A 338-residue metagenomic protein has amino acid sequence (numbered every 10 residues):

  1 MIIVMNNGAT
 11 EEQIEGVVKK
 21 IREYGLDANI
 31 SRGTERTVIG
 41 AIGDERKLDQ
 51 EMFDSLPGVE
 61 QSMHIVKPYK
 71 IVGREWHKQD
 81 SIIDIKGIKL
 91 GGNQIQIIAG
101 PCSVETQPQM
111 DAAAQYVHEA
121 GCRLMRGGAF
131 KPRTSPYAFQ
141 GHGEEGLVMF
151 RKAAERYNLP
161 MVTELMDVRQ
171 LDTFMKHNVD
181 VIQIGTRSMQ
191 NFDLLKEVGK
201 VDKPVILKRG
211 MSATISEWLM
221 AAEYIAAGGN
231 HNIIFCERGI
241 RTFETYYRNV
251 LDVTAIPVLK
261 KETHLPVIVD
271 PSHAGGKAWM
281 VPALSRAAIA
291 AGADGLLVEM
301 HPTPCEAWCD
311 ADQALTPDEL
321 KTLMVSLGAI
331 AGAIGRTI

Functional and structural regions predicted by a protein language model:
M1-I97: Non-catalytic terminal accessory/regulatory regions of metabolic enzymes
N6, H142, L159-L171, D180-N191 (+3 more regions): Catalytic beta/alpha-barrel core
G8, I95-A112, P136-G141, P160-E164 (+3 more regions): Active-site mouth loops of central-metabolism enzymes
L26, N93-I95, G121-R123, E155-P160 (+5 more regions): Short, well-ordered coil/turn segments that N-cap beta-strands
I83-C102, R133-P136, K260-V269: N-terminal small/glycine-rich loop or linker at the start of catalytic domains across soluble metabolic enzymes
R126-E144, P302-D312: Glycine-rich, proline-tolerant flexible connector loops at the mouths of alpha/beta enzymes
F139-T163, E197-P204, V253-V267, Q313-R336: Alpha-helix-loop-beta-strand connector modules within alpha/beta enzyme cores
V201-M300: Catalytic alpha/beta core domains of metabolic enzymes, predominantly
